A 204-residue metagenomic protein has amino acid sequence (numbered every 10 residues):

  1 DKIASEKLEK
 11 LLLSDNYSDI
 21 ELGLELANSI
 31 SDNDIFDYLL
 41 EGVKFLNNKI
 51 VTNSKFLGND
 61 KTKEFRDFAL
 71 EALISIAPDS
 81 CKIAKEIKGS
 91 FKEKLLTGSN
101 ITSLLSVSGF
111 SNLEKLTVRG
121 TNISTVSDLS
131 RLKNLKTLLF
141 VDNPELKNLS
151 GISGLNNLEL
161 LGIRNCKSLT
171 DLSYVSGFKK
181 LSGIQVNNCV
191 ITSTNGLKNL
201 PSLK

Functional and structural regions predicted by a protein language model:
K2-L11, D32-N53, D79-S90, L104 (+1 more regions): Amphipathic alpha-helical scaffolding segments comprising HEAT/armadillo-like alpha-solenoid repeats
A4, D15-L22, N47-R66: Positions within the helices of HEAT/ARM-like alpha-solenoid repeats
N16, N28-I30, K55, N59 (+7 more regions): Concave beta-strand-loop units of leucine-rich repeat
Y17-G23, I30-D37: Intrinsic disorder/low-complexity detector
G23-L24, L40, L70: Hydrophobic core positions within HEAT/HEAT-like alpha-solenoid repeats
